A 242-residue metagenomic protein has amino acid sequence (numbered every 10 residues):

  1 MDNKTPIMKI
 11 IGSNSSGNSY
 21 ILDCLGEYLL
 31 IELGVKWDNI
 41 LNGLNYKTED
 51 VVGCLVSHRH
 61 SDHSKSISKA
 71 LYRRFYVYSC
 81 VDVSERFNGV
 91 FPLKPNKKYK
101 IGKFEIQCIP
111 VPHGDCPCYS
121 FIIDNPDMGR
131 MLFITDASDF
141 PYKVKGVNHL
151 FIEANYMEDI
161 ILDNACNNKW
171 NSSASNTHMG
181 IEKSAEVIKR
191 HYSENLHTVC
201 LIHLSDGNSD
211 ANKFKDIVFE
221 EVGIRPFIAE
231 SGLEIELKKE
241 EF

Functional and structural regions predicted by a protein language model:
M1-L44, P117-T135, H149: Conserved beta-strand hairpin/beta-sheet module of binuclear metal-dependent hydrolase folds, prominently
V35-K36, H60, S79-R86, K94-K97 (+2 more regions): Short, polar loop motifs at secondary-structure junctions
K36-S79: Active-site metal-binding motif and surrounding structural segment of the metallo-beta-lactamase
R59-S64, S84-R86, D115-C116, F140-Y142 (+2 more regions): Active-site environment of divalent metal-dependent phosphoester hydrolases
K65-R74, E85, G89-V90, S209-D216: Metal-dependent catalytic neighborhoods of phosphoester/phosphodiester hydrolases
Y72-V77, F87-K97, K103-Q107, V147-I152 (+2 more regions): Active-site regions of enzymes building and remodeling cell-envelope glycoconjugates
K98-E153: Catalytic core of the metallo-beta-lactamase
K145-S231: Cap/insert and terminal regions of metallo-dependent hydrolase folds
